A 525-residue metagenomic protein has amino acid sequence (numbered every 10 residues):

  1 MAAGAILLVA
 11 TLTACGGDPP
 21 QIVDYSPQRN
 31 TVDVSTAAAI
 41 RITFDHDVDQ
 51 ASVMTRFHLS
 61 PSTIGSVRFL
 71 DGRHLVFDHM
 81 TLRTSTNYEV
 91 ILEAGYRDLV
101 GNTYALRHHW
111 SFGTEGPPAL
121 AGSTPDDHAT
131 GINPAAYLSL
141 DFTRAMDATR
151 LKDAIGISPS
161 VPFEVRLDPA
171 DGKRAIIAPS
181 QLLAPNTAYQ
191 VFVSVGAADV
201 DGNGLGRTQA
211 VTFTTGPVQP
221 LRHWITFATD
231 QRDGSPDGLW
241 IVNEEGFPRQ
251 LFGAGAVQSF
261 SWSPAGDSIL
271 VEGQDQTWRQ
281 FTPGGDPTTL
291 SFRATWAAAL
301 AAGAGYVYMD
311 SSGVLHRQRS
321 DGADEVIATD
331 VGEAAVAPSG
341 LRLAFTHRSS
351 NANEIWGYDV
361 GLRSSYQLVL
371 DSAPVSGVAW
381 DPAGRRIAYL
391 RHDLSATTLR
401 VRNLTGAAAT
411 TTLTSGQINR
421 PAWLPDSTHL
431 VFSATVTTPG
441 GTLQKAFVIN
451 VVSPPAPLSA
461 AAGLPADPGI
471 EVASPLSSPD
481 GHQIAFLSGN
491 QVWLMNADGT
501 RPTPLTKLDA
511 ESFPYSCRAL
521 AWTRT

Functional and structural regions predicted by a protein language model:
M1-A3: Bacterial N-terminal signal peptides that target proteins for export
T11-A14: C-terminal motif of bacterial Sec signal peptides marking the signal peptidase cleavage site
G16-P220, Q250-A256, F260-S261, P514 (+1 more regions): Acidic, low-complexity Ser/Thr/Gly/Pro-rich repeat segments typical of extracellular/periplasmic and surface-exposed
A38, I91, Y104, H108 (+3 more regions): Sequence signature of WD/YWTD-type beta-propeller architectures
